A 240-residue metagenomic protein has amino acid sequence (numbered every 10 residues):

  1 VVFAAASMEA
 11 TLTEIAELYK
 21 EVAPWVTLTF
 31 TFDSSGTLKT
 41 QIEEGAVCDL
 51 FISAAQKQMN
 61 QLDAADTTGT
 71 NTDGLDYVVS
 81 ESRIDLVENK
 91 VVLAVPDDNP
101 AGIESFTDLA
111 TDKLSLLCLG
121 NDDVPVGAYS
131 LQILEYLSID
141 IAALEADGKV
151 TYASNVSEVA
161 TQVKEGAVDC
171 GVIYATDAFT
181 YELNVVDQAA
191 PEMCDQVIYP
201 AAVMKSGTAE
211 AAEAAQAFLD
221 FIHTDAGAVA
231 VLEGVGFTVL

Functional and structural regions predicted by a protein language model:
V1-V22, T31, G36, A55-Q56 (+3 more regions): Exported/periplasmic ABC-transporter solute-binding proteins
K39: Short acidic/polar micro-motifs at solvent-exposed secondary-structure junctions
G45, L62-S82, A178-A190: Ligand-binding "clamshell"
G45-A46, G166: Active-site charged/polar residues at nucleotide-handling catalytic sites that mediate phosphoryl, nucleotidyl
V47-C48, K90: A common structural microfeature
D49-S53: Periplasmic-binding protein-like
